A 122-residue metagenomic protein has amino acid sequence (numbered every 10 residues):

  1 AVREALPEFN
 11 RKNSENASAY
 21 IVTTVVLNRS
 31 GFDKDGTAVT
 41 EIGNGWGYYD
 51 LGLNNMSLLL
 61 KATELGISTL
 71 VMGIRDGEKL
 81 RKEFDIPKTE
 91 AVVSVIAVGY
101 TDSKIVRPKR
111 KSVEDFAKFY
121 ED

Functional and structural regions predicted by a protein language model:
A1-L51: Glycine/small-residue-rich phosphate/adenosyl-binding loop
L6, F84-D85: A broad structural signal for alpha-helix termini and local helix breaks/kinks
N10, L80-K82, S112-D115: Glycine-rich, flexible loop/turn motifs
R11-A17, D85-P108: A glycine-rich helix N-cap at a beta->alpha junction
I21, V39-E83: Small-aliphatic-rich amphipathic alpha-helix that forms the alpha element of a beta-alpha
V25, I74, Y100: Short secondary-structure boundary segments
R29-F32, L80-K82, S103-V106: A short, acidic/glycine-rich surface segment
K34-D35, S94-D122: C-terminal helix-cap and adjacent tail motif
